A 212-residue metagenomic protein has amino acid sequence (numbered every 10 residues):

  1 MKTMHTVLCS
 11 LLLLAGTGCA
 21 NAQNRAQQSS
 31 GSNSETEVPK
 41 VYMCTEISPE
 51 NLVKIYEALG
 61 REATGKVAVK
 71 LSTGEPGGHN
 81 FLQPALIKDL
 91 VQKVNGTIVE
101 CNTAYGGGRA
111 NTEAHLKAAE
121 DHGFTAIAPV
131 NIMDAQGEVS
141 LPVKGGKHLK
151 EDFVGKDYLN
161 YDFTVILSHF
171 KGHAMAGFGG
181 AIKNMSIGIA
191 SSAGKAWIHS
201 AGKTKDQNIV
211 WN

Functional and structural regions predicted by a protein language model:
M1-T6: Positively charged n-region of N-terminal signal peptides that target proteins for export
L8-G16: Bacterial N-terminal signal peptides
C19-N212: N-terminal and secondary-structure boundary signal
